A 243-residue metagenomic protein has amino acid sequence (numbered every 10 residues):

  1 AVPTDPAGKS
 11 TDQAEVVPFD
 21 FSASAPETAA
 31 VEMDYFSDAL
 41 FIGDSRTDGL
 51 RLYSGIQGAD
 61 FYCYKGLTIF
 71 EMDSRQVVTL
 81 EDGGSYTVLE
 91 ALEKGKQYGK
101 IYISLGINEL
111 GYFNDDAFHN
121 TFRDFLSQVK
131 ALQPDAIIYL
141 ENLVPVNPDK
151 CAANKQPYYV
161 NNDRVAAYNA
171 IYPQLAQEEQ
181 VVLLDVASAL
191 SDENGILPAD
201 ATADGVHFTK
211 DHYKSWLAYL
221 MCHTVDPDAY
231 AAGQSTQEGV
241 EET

Functional and structural regions predicted by a protein language model:
A1-I42, T47, R51-L52, P227-T243: N-terminal secretory targeting modules
A1-V2, A29-E32, G49, T87-L92 (+6 more regions): Extracellular glycan-modifying ectodomains
A29-N120: Conserved SGNH/GDSL esterase-like catalytic core that processes O-acyl groups on lipids and polysaccharides
Y35-D38, K96-I101, Q133-I138, E178-V182: Loop/turn elements at helix/coil->beta-strand transitions in domains of secreted/extracellular proteins
I42-G43, E141, L184: Active-site flanking residues adjacent to catalytic metal/cofactor-binding acidic residues
S104, N108, K130-V165: Active-site segments of SGNH/GDSL-like serine hydrolases that catalyze O-acetyl group transfer/hydrolysis on lipids
F122-L126, N169: Generic structural signal for well-ordered alpha-helices, preferentially at hydrophobic/aromatic core positions
V146-T243: Catalytic His-Asp segment of secreted/periplasmic serine-dependent ester chemistry enzymes
